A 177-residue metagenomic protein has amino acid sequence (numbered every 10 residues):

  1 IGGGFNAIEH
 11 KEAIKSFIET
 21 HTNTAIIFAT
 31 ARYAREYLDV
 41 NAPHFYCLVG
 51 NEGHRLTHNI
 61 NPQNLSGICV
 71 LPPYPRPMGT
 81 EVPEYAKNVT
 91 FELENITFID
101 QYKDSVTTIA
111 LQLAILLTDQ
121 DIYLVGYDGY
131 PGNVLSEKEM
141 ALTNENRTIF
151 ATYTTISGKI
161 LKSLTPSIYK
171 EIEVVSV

Functional and structural regions predicted by a protein language model:
I1-V177: Metal-ion/cofactor- or nucleotide/acyl-coenzyme-handling active-site neighborhoods
